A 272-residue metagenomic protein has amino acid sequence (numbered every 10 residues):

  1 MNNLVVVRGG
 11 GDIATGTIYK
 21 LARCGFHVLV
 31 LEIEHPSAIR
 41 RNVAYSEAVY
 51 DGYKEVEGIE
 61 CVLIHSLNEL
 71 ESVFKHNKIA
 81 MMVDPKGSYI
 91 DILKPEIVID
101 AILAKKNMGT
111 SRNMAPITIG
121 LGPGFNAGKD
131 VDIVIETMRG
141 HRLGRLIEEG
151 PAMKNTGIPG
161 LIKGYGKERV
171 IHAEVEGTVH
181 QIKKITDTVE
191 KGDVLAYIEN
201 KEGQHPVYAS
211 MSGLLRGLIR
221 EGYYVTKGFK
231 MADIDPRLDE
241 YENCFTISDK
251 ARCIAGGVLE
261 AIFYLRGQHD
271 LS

Functional and structural regions predicted by a protein language model:
M1-S272: Well-ordered secondary-structure scaffolds
